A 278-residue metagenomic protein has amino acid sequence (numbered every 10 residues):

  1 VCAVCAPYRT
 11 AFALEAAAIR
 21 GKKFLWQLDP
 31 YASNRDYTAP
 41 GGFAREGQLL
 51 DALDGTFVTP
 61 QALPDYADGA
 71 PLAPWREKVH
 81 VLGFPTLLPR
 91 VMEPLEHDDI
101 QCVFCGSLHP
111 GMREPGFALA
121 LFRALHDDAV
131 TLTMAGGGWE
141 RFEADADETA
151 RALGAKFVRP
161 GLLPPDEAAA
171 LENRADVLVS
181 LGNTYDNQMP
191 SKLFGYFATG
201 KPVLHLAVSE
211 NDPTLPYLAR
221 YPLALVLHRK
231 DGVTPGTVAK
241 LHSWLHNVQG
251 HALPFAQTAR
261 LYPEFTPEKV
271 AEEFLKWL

Functional and structural regions predicted by a protein language model:
V1-R20: An aromatic- and histidine-rich active-site surface loop
F24-A39: A short, histidine- and acid-enriched strand-loop-helix "catalytic/donor-clamping" loop that lines the nucleotide-sugar
Y31, A62-L63, V81-V91, H109: Short beta-strand->alpha-helix junction loop in the catalytic core of nucleotide-activated group-transfer enzymes
L49-V79: A short, active-site helix/loop in glycosyltransferases that binds the activated sugar's phosphate group
D51, P164-A175, A198: Short acidic alpha-helix that forms the nucleotide-activated donor recognition element in Leloir-type transferases
L95-R113, L119-R123: Conserved donor-binding/catalytic core segment of Leloir-type glycosyltransferases
M134-G138, E143-E167: Nucleotide-activated donor-binding/catalytic signature segment of Leloir-type glycosyltransferases, i.e., the conserved
N173-E264: Catalytic binding pocket for nucleotide-activated donors in carbohydrate/polymer assembly enzymes
